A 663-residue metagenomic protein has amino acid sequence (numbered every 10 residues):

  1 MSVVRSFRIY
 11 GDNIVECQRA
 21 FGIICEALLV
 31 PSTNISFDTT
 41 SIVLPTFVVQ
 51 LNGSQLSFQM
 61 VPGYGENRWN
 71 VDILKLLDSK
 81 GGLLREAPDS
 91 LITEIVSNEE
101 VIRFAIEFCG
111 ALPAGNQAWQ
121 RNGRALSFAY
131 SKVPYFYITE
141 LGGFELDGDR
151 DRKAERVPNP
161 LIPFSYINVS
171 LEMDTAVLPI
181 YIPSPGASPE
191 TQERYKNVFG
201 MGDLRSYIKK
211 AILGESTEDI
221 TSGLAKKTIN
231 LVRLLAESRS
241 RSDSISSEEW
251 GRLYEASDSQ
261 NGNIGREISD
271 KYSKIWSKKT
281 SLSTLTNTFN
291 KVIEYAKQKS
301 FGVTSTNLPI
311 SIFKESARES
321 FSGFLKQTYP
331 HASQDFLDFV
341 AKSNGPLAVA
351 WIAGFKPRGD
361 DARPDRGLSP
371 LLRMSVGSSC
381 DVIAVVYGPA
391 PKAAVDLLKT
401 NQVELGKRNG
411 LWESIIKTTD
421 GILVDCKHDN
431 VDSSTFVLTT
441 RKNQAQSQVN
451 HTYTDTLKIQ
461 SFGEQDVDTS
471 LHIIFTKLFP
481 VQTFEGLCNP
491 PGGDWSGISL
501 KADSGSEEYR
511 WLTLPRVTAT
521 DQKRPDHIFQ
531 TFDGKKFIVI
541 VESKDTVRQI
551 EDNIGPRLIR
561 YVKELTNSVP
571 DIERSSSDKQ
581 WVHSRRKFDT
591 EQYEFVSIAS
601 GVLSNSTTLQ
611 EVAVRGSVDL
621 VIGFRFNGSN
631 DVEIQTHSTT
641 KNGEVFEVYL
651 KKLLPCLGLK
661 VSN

Functional and structural regions predicted by a protein language model:
R5-G22, Q444-E507: Nuclease catalytic cores
F7, C25-N70, P163-L204: Low-complexity, serine/threonine/proline-enriched polar segments
G11-N13, G22-T46, F104, E140-F144 (+5 more regions): Compact beta-rich and alpha/beta scaffold cores in large eukaryotic transport/transcription complexes and associated
G11-N13, I92-V96, F108-L112, F529-D533 (+1 more regions): Short, flexible loop/turn elements at secondary-structure junctions
E16-C17, G82-A87, P113-A118, D360-R363 (+3 more regions): Phosphate/oxyanion-binding active-site loops and adjacent basic polyanion-contact surfaces
S36-N98, V303-K342, W351-P357, V481-F537: Active-site metal-binding core of divalent-cation-utilizing nuclease and nuclease-like domains
S79, L112, L161-F462, A519 (+1 more regions): Non-catalytic C-terminal interaction segments of nucleic acid-processing enzymes
A111-P160, R366-P389, R524, G534-V539 (+1 more regions): Catalytic cores of nucleic-acid endonucleases
